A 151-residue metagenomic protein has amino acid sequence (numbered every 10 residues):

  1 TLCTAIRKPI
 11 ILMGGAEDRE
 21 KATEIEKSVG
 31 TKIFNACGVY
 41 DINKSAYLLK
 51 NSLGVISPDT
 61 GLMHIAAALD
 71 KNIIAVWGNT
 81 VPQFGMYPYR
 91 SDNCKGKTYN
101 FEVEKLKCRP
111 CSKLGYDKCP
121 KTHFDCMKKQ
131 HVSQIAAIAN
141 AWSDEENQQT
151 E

Functional and structural regions predicted by a protein language model:
T1-N79: Donor-binding and catalytic core of enzymes assembling or modifying cell-surface/extracellular glycoconjugates
K27-S28, K32-A36, A67-N147: Nucleotide-sugar donor-binding patch of glycosyltransferase catalytic domains
